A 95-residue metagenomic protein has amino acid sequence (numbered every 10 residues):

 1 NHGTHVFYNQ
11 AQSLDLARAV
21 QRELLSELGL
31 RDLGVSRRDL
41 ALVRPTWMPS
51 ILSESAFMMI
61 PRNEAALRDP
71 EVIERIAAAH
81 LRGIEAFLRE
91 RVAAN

Functional and structural regions predicted by a protein language model:
N1-N95: Active-site-proximal helix/loop segments of hydrolytic enzymes
